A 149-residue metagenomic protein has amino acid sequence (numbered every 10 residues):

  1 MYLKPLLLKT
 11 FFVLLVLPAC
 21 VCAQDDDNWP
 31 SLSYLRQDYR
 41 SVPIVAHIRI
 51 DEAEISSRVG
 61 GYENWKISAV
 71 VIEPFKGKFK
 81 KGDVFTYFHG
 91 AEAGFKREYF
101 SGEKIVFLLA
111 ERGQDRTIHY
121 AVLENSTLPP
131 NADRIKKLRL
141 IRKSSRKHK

Functional and structural regions predicted by a protein language model:
M1-F11: Bacterial N-terminal signal peptides that target proteins for export
K9-A19: Bacterial N-terminal signal peptides
V21-K149: Transition segments tied to proteolytic processing and entry into folded domains
